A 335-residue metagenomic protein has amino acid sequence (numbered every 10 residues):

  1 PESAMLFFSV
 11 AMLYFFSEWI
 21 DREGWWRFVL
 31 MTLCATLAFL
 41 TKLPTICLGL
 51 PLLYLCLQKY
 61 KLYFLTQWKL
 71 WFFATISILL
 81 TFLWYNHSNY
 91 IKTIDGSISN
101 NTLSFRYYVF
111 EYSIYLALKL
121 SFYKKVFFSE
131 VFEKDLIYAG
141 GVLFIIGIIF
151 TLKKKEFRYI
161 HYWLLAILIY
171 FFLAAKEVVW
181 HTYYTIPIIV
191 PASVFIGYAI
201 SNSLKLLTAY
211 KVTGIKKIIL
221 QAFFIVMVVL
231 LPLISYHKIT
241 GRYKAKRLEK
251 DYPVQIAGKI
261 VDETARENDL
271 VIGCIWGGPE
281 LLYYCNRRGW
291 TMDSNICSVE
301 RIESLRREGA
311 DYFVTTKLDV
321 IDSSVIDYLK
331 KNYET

Functional and structural regions predicted by a protein language model:
E2-M5, A38, C47, H161-Y170 (+1 more regions): Hydrophobic/aromatic-rich transmembrane helices and adjacent perimembrane loops
F8-I20, M31-C34, L50-L57, F144-I148 (+1 more regions): Transmembrane alpha-helical segments
M12-F28, A38, L62, T151-L152: Membrane-interface transmembrane helices that cradle and orient dolichyl/undecaprenyl
F15, R27-L43, G49, L168-Y170: Membrane-interface alpha helices of multi-pass inner-membrane proteins
L37, L48-K155, L168-V179, L230-H237: Transmembrane-lumen/periplasm boundary regions of multi-pass, lipid-linked membrane glycan transferases
I46, A199-L204, K217-E249: Transmembrane alpha-helical segments
G140, S298-T335: Periplasmic/luminal catalytic loop of GT-C fold multi-pass membrane glycosyltransferases that transfer sugars from
D251, Q255, V261-S298, D311-L318: Short periplasmic/luminal acceptor-recognition loop of GT-C membrane glycosyltransferases, typified by
